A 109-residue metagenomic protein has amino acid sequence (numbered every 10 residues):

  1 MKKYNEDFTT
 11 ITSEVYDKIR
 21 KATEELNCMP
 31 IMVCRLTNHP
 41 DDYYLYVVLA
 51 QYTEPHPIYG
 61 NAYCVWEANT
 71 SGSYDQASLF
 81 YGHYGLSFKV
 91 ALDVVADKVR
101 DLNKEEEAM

Functional and structural regions predicted by a protein language model:
M1-P40: Negatively charged, low-complexity tracts enriched in Asp/Glu with abundant Ser/Thr
K21-E24, C28, A96, R100 (+1 more regions): Generic surface-pattern signal
L45-G82, K98: Short aromatic-glycine-(Arg/Gly/Cys) micro-motifs in beta-strand/loop hairpins
A77, L86-N103: A short, charged, amphipathic alpha-helix used as a generic interaction element across diverse proteins
E107-M109: Non-Sec secretion/translocation targeting segments of pathogen effectors
